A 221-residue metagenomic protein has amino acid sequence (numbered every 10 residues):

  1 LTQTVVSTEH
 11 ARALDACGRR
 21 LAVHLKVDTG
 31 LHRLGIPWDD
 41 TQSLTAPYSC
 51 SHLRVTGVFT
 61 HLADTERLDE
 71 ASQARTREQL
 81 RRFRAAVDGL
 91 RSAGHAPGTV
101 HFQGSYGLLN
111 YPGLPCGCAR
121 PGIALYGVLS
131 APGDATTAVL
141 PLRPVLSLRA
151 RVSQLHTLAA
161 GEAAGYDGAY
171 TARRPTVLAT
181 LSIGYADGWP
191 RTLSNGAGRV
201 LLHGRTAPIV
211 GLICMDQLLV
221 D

Functional and structural regions predicted by a protein language model:
L1-A11: Catalytic beta/alpha-barrel core
T2, R20-A22, T206: Residue-level detector of anion-binding/catalytic polar loops
A16-A22, V27-S153, L158-A159: Active-site loop/helix belt of alpha/beta enzymes
L108-P112, G127-S130, A160-A164, G188-T192 (+1 more regions): Short acidic/glycine-rich loop or secondary-structure boundary segments that cap or lie
V145-G196: Functionally critical, mid-to-C-terminal surface segments that flank or help form catalytic/ligand
T176, A207-D221: Glycine-rich, small/acidic residue-mixed loop/short-helix segments
A197-H203: Short conserved beta-strand and strand-loop elements enriched in small hydrophobics with frequent Asp/Gly
